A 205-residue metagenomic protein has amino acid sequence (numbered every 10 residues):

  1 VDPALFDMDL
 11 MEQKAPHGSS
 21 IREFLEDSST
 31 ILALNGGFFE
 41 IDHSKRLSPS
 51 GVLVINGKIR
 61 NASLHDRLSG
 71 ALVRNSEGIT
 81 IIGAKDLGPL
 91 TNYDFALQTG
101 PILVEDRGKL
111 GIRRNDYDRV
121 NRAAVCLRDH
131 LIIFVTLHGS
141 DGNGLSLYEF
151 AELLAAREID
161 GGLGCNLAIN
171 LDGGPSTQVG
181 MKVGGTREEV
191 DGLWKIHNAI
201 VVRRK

Functional and structural regions predicted by a protein language model:
V1, N35, V73-R74, E105 (+2 more regions): Hydrophobic side chains in beta-strands
V1-L64: Zymogen propeptides
P3-L5, S76-T80, C126-I133: Beta-strand-turn-beta hairpins that frame and shape the catalytic cleft of phosphate-ester-processing enzymes
Q13-H17, A84-L90, L137-G142: Short, solvent-exposed aromatic-acidic interface loops
L32-G36, R74, L167-L171: General beta-strand structural signal in soluble alpha/beta enzymes
L34-G36, G83, E105, T136 (+1 more regions): Pocket-edge structural micro-motifs
F39-Y117: Active-site-adjacent helix-turn-beta-strand microarchitecture at beta-sheet edges that either contains or buttresses
H43-D66, R113-A123, L127, L131-K205: Conserved, well-ordered active-site substructure
